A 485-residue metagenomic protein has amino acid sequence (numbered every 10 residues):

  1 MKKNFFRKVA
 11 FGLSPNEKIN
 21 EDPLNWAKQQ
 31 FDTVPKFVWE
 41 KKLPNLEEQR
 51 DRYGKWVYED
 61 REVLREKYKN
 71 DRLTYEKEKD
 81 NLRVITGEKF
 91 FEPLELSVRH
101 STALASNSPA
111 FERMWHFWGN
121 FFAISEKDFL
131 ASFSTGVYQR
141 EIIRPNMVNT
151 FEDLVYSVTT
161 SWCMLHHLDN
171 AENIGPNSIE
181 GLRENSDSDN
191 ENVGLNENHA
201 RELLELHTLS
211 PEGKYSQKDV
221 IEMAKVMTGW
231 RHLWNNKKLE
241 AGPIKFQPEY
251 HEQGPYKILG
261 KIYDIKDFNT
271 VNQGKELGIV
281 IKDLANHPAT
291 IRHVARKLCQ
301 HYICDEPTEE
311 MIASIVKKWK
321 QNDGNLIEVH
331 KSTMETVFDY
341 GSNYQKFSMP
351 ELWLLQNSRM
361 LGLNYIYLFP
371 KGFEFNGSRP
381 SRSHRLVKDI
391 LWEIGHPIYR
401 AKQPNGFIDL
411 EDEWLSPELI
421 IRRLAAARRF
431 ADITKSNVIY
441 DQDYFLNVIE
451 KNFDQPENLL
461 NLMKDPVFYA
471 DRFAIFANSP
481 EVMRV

Functional and structural regions predicted by a protein language model:
M1, A105-E112, G194, K214-K218 (+2 more regions): Structural motif
M1, E21-W26, V34, N45 (+8 more regions): Alpha-helix capping and helix-coil boundary motifs
M1, F6, G87-F90, E191-N198 (+1 more regions): Short, compositionally biased low-complexity segments
K2-K18, L24, K28-F31, P35 (+3 more regions): Flexible, low-complexity segments enriched for small/polar residues
K2-K3, K8, K18, K28 (+27 more regions): Context-gated lysine
F5, P15-P145, A171, N185: N-terminal accessory alpha/beta regions
Y75-K79, L96-R99, S132-I366: Active-site substrate-binding loop specific to GH73 endo-beta-N-acetylglucosaminidase modules in bacterial autolysins
